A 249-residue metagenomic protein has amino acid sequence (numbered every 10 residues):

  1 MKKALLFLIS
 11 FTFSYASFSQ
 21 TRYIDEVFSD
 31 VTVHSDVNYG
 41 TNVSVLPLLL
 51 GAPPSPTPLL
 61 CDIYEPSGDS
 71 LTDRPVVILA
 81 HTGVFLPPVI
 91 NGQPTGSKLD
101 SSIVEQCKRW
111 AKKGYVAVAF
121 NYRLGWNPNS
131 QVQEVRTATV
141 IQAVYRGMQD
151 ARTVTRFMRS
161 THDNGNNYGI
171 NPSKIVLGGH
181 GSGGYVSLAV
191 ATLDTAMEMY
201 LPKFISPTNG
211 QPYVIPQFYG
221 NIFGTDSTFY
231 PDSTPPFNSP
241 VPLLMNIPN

Functional and structural regions predicted by a protein language model:
M1-R22: Bacterial Sec-dependent N-terminal signal peptides
Q20-D73: N-terminal cap/lid segment of alpha/beta-hydrolase-fold proteins
V27-D30, P53-S55, D69-T72, W110-K112 (+3 more regions): Extracellular/periplasmic catalytic domains that process cell-envelope and extracellular macromolecules
L48-L50, T72-R74, P87-Q93, P128-V132 (+2 more regions): Short, solvent-exposed loop/turn and secondary-structure capping segments
L50-P54, P94-K98, N166: Short consensus segments that form the blades of beta-propeller domains, in both extracellular/periplasmic
D73-G83: Short beta-strand element of the alpha/beta-hydrolase
V84-S102, R109, V116-Y145, L193: Cap/lid segment of the alpha/beta-hydrolase catalytic domain
T153-N249: Primarily recognizes the serine-hydrolase "nucleophile elbow" in alpha/beta-hydrolase and SGNH/GDSL folds
